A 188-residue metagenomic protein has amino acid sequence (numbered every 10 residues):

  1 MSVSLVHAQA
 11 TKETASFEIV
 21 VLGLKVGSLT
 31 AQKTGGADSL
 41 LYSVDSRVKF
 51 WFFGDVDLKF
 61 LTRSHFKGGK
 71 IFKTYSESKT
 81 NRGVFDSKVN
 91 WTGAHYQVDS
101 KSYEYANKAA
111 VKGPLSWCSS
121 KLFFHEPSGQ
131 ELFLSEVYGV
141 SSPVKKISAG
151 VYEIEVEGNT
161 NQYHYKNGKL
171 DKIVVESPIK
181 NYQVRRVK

Functional and structural regions predicted by a protein language model:
S4-K59, R63, S76-V84, V140-I147 (+2 more regions): N-terminal cleavable signal peptides for secretion/export
K12, Y75-I179, R185-V187: Solvent-exposed helix/loop surface patches that form functional interfaces
H65-K70: Extracytoplasmic beta-rich ectodomain segments of secreted or membrane-anchored proteins
